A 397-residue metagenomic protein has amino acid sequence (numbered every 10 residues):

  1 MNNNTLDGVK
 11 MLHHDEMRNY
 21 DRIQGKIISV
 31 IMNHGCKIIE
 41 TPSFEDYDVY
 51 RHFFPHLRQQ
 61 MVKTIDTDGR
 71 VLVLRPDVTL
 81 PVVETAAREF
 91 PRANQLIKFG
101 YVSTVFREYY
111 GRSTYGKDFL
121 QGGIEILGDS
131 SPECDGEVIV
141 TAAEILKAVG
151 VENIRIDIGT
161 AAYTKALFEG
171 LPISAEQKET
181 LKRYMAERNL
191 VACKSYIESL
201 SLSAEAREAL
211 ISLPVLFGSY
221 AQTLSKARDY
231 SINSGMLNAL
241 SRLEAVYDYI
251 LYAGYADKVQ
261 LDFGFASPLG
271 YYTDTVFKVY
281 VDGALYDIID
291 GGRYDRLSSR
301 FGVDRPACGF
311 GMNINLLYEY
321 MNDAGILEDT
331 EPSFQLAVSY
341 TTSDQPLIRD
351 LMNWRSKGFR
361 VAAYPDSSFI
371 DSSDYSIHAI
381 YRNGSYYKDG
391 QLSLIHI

Functional and structural regions predicted by a protein language model:
M1-L80, R88, G136, D157: TRNA-binding/sensing appendages of the translation machinery
E16, R22-H34, E45-D48, T79-R92 (+2 more regions): Positively charged, Gly/Ser-enriched RNA/tRNA-binding surfaces
I38-T41, Y101, R155-G159, Q260: A structural signal for short, well-ordered beta-strand segments and their strand-loop junctions that often border
F44, G159, L181, S367: Residue-level "edge-of-site" marker
F53-L57, G170-P172, T275-V276, Y375-H378: Short low-complexity, flexible loop/linker segments enriched in glycine and/or proline with clustered acidic
Q60-T67, I173-K194, V281: Acidic, His- and aromatic-enriched active-site or binding-groove loops in soluble protein domains that engage sugars
D118-G122, I158-A166: Short, conserved phosphate-binding/catalytic loop or strand-edge motifs used in phosphoryl-/nucleotidyl-transfer
